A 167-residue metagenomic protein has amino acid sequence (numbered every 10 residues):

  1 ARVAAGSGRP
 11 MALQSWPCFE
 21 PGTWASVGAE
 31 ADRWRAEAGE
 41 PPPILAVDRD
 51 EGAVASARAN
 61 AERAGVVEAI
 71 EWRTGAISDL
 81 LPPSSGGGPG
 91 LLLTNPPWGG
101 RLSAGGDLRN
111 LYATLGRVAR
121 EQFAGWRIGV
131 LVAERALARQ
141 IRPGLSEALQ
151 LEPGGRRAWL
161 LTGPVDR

Functional and structural regions predicted by a protein language model:
A1-D79: Conserved S-adenosyl-L-methionine
G75-R167: C-terminal catalytic and target-recognition region of SAM-dependent MTase-like enzymes, primarily methyltransferases
